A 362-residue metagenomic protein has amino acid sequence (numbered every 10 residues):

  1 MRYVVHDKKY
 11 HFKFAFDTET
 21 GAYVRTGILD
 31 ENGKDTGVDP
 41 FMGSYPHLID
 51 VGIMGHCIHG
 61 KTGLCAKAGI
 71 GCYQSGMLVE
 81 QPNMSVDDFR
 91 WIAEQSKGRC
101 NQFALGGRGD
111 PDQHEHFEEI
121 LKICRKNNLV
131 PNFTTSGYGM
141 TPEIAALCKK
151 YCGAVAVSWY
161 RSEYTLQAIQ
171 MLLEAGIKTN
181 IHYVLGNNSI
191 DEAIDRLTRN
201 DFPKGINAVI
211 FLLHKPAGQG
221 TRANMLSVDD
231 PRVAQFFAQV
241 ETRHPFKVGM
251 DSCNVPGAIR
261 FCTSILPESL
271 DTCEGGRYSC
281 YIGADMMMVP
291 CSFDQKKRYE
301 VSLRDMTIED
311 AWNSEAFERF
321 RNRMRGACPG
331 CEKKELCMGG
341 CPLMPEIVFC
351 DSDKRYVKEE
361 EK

Functional and structural regions predicted by a protein language model:
M1, D7-Y10, T20, Y45 (+3 more regions): Flexible mid-to-C-terminal extensions adjoining Fe-S/redox cofactors in radical SAM and related proteins
M1-D50, M54, K67: Flexible, acidic/Gly-rich N-terminal and inter-domain linker regions that tether and position cofactor-handling modules
M1-Y10, F14, A208-K296, L336: A C-terminal junction/extension of Radical SAM enzymes
P40-D87: Canonical Radical SAM [4Fe-4S] cluster-binding loop centered on the CxxxCxxC motif and its immediate flanking residues
H47-G52, H56, G60, P256-C262 (+1 more regions): Short, intrinsically disordered, charge-biased short linear motifs at domain edges
H56, L64, A68-G71, T272 (+3 more regions): The −1 position to Zn-ligating cysteines in a subset of zinc-ribbon hairpins
V79-V86, D110, L226-D230: Flexible, glycine- and charge-enriched loops at secondary-structure boundaries
V86-P216: Radical SAM/AdoMet-radical enzyme domain recognition
